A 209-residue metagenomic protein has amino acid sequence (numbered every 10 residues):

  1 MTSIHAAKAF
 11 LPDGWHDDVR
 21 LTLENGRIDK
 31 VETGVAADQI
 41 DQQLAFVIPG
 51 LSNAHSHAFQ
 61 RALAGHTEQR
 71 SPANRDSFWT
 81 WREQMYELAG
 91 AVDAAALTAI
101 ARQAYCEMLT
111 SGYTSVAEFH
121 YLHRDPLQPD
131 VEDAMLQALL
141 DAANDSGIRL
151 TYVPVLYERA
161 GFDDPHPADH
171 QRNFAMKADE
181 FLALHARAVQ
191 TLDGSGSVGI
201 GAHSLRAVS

Functional and structural regions predicted by a protein language model:
M1-A36, F46-V47: N-terminal metal-binding scaffold of metallo-dependent hydrolase/deaminase domains
A7, G26, L44, H55 (+3 more regions): Divalent metal-coordination and catalytic microenvironments
I40: A cross-family signal for N-terminal binding/gating loops and helix N-caps that shape access to the active site
P49-R61: Histidine-centered catalytic micro-motifs
A62-L97, P126-V131, R159-D179: Active-site gating loops and adjacent loop-to-helix segments of metal-dependent hydrolytic enzymes
L88-D130, L136: Hydrophobic alpha-helical hairpins/lids featuring a short glycine-rich hinge
P126-S209: Metal-coordinating catalytic core of metallo-dependent amide/deamination hydrolases
